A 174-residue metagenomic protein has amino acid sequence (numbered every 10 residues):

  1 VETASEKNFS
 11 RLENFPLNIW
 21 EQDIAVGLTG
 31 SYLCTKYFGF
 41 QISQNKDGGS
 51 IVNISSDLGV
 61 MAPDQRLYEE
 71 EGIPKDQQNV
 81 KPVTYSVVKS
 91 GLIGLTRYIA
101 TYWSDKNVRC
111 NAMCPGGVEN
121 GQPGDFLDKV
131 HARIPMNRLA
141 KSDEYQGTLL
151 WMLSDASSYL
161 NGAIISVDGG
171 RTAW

Functional and structural regions predicted by a protein language model:
V1-E21, P63-N79, T84, Q122-D128: Conserved mid-core segment of classical short-chain dehydrogenase/reductases
E6-Y32, V52, Y85-V87, L92 (+1 more regions): Catalytic Tyr-X3-Lys loop
F9, E70-I73, L150, N161-W174: Short C-terminal tail/terminal secondary-structure segment of NAD(P)H-dependent dehydrogenase/reductase domains
V26-K46, L58-A62, A100-T101, D105 (+1 more regions): Amphipathic alpha-helical dimer-interface segment in Rossmann-like NAD(P)H-dependent oxidoreductases
G30-T35, S50, V60, L92 (+2 more regions): Conserved internal alpha-helix within the Rossmann fold of NAD(P)-dependent oxidoreductases
S104-R109, L160-G162: Short, small/polar-rich loop/turn modules that mediate ligand/substrate recognition or access, typified
R109-E119, L153, S166-D168: Conserved SDR Rossmann-fold cofactor-binding beta-strand/turn motif
I134-Y145, A156: A conserved structural motif in NAD(P)-dependent oxidoreductases
